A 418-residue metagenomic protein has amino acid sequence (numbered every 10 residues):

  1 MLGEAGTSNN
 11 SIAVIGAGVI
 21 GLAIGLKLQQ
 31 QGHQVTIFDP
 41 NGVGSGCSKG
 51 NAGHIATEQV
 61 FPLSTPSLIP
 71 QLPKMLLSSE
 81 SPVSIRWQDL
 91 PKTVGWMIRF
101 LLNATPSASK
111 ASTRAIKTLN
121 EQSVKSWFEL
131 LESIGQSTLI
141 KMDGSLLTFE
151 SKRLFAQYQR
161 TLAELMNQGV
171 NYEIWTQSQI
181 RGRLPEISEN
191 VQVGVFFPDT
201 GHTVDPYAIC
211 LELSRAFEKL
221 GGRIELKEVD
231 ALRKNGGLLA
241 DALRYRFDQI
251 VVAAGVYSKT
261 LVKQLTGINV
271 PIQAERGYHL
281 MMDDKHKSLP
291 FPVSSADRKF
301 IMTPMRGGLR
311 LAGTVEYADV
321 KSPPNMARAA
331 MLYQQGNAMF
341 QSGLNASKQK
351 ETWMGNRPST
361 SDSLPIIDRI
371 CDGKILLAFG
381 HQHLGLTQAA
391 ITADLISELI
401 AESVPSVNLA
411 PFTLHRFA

Functional and structural regions predicted by a protein language model:
S8-N10, D241-Q249: Core beta-strand elements of the Rossmann-like FAD/NAD(P) dinucleotide-binding domain in flavoenzyme oxidoreductases
N10-T36: N-terminal Rossmann-like FAD-binding beta1-loop-alpha1 element of flavoenzymes
Q30-G50: Glycine-rich FAD pyrophosphate-binding loop
N51-H54, Q59-N103, Y245-G373: Active-site substrate-recognition segment that forms the wall of the catalytic cavity or substrate channel
V94-E212: Rossmann-like flavin
Y172, D297, N337-A418: C-terminal catalytic lobe of FAD-dependent flavoproteins
W175-R183, R223-G237: A conserved short coil-to-beta-strand element within the FAD-binding core of flavoproteins
